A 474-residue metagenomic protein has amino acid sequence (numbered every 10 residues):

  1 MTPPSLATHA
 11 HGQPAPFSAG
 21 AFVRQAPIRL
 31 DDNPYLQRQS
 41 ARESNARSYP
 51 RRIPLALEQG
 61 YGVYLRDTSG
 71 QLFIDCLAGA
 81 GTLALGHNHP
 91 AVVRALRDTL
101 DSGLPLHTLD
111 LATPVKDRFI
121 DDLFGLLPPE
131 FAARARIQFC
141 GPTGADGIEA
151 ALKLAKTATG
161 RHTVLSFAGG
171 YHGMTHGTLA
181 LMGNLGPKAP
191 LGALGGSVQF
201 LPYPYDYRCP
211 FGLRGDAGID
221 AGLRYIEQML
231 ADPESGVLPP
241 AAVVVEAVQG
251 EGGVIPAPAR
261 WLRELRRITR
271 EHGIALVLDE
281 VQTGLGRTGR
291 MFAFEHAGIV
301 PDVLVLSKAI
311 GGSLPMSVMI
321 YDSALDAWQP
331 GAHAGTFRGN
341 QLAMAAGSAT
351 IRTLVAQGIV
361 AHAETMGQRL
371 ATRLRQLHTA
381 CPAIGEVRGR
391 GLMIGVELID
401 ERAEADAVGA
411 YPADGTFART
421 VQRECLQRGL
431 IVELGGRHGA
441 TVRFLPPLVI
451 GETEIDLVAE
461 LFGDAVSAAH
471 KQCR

Functional and structural regions predicted by a protein language model:
T2-R474: Conserved N-terminal phosphate-binding loop of PLP-dependent enzymes in the Aspartate aminotransferase
